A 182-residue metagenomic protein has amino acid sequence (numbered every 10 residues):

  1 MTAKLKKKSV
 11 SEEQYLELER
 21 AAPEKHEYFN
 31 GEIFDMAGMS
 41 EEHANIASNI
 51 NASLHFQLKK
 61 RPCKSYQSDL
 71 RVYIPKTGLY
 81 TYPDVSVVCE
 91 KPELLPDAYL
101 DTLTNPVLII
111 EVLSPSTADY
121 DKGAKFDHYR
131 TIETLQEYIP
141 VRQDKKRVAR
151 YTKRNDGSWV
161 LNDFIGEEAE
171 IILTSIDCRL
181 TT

Functional and structural regions predicted by a protein language model:
M1-T182: Gly/Pro/Ser/Thr-rich low-complexity, intrinsically disordered segments predominantly at protein N-termini
